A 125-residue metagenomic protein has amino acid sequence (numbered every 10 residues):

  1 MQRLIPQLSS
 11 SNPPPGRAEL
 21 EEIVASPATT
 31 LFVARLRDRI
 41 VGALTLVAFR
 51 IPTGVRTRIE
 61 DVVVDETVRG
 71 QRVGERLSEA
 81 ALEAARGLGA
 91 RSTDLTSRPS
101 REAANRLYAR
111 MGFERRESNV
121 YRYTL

Functional and structural regions predicted by a protein language model:
M1-P15: Short amphipathic alpha-helix that is part of the acyltransferase structural core
N12-V33: Active-site rim helix/loop that mediates acceptor-substrate recognition in acyltransferases
V33, R39-A48, R58, V63: Conserved beta-strand in the GNAT
F49-I59, R69, R116: A conserved beta-turn-beta hairpin within the catalytic core of GNAT-like acetyltransferases that forms part
V64, G70-E83, R106-M111: Conserved acetyl-CoA-binding loop-helix of GNAT-fold acetyltransferases
R69, D94-A104, R122-L125: Conserved beta-strand-loop-alpha-helix junction that forms the acyl-donor binding cleft
S78, A85-S97: Conserved GNAT acetyl-CoA-binding A-motif
P99, A109-S118: Conserved acetyl-CoA-binding loop of GNAT-fold acetyltransferases
